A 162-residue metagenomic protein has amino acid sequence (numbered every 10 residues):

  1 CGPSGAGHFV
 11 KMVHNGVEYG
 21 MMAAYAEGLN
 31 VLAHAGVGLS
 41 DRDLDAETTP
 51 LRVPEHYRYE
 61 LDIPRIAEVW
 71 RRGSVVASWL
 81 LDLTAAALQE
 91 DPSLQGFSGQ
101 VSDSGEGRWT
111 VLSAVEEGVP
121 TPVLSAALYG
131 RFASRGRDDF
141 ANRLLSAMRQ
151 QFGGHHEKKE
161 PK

Functional and structural regions predicted by a protein language model:
C1-M12, A23-L29, A33-K162: NAD(P)-dependent Rossmann-like dehydrogenase/reductase catalytic/cofactor-binding core
E18-Y19: Glycine-rich phosphate/pyrophosphate-binding beta-alpha loops
